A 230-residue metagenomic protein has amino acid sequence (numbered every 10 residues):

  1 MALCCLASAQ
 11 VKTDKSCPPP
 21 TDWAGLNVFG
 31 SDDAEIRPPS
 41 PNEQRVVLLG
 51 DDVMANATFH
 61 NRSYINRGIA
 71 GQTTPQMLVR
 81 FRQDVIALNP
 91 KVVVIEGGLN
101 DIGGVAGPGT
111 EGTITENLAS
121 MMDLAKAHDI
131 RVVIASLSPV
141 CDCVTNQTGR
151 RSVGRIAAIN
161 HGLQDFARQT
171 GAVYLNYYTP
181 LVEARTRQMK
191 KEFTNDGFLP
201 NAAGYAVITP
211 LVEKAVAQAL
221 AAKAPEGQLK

Functional and structural regions predicted by a protein language model:
M1-V47, A55, F59, A87-L88 (+3 more regions): N-terminal secretory targeting modules
V47-L49, I65: Conserved beta-strand elements of the Class I
L49-G50, A70, G97-L99: Glycine-rich beta-strand-to-loop/alpha-helix junction loops that act as flexible
G50-D51, A202: Pocket-edge structural micro-motifs
D51-M54, T179-L181: Short glycine-enriched loops at secondary-structure junctions
N56, T73-T74, G104: Short substrate-entry loop that stabilizes the transition state in hydrolases
N61-S63, L78-K230: Alpha-helical cap/lid subdomain in secreted, periplasmic, or secretory-pathway luminal O-acyl-processing enzymes
S63-Q76: A short beta-strand-loop structural module common to alpha/beta enzyme folds
